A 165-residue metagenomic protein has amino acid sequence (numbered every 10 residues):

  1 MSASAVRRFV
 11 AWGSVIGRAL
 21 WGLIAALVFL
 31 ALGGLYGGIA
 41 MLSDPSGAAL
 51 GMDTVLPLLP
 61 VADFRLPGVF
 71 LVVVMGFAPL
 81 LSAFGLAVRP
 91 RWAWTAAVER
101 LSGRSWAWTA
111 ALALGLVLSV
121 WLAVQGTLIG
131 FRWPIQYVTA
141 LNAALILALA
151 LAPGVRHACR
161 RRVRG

Functional and structural regions predicted by a protein language model:
S2-G165: Topology signature of small-to-medium multi-pass alpha-helical membrane proteins
